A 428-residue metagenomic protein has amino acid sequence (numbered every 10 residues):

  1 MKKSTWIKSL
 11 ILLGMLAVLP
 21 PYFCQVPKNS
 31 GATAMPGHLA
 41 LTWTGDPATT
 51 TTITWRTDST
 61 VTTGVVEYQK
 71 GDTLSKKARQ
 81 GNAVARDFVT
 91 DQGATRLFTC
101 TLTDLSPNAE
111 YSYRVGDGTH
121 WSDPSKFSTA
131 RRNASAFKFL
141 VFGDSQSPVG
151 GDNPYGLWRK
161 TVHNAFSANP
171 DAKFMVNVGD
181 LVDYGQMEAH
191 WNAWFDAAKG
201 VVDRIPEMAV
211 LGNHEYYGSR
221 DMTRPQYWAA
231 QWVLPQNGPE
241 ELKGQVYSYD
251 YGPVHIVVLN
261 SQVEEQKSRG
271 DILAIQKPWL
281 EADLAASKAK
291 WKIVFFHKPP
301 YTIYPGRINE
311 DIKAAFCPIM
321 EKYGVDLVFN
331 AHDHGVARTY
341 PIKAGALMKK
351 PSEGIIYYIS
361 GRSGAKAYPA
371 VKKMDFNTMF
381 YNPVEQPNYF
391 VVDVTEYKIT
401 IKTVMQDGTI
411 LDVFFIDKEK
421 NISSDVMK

Functional and structural regions predicted by a protein language model:
K2-S9, G14-G151, S167-A168, K350 (+2 more regions): Acidic, histidine-bearing metal-coordination/catalytic regions of metal-dependent phosphoesterases
S59-V61, H120, S145-P148, L181-Y184 (+7 more regions): Solvent-exposed loop/turn segments at secondary-structure junctions within structured extracellular/periplasmic domains
D72-G93, L140-K160, G185, A230 (+5 more regions): Acidic/histidine-rich helix-loop elements that form or flank divalent-metal/phosphate-binding sites at the catalytic
T99-L102, E110-K126, R131, A189-K288 (+4 more regions): Extended active-site neighborhood of metal-dependent phosphoesterases/phosphodiesterases
L105, Y155-G218, K322: Core catalytic region of metal-dependent phosphoesterases/phosphodiesterases, especially metallo-beta-lactamase-like
N133-Q146, Q276-D311, S363-G364: Mobile, glycine- and charge-enriched loop segments and immediately flanking short secondary-structure elements within
V141-G143, F174-D180, E207-N213, N260 (+3 more regions): Active-site neighborhood of phospho(di)ester-bond hydrolases with catalytic His/Asp-centered motifs
V263-R269, S287-A331, M348-K350: Active-site-proximal segments of metal-dependent phosphoesterases and phosphodiesterases across multiple
